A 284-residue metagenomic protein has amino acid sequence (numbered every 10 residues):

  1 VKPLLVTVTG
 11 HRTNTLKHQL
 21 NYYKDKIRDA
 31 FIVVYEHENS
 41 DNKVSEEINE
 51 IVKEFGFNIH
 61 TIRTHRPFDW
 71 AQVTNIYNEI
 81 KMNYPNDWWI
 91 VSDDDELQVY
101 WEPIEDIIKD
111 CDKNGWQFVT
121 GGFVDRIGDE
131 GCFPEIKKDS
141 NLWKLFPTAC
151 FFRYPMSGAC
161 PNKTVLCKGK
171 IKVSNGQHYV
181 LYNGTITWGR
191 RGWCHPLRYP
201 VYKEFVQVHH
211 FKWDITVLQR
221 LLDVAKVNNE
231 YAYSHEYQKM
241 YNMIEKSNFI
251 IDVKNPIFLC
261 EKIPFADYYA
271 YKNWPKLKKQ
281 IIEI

Functional and structural regions predicted by a protein language model:
K2-P3, N86, W116: Local beta-strand N-terminus motif with an aromatic residue
K2-T7, Y22-Y23, D29-V34: Hydrophobic targeting segments
R12-K26: Short, well-formed alpha-helical segments that are part of the catalytic scaffolds of diverse glycosyltransferases
Y22, K26, N78-N83, D110: A generic secondary-structure signal
Y35-N39, F123-R126: Short beta-alpha junction loops
S40-V91, V99-Y100: Active-site-proximal specificity loops/subdomain of glycosyltransferases
W70-N75, Q98-I284: Catalytic-site signature of metal-activated, phosphate-bearing donor transferases, centered on the GT-A/GT-A-like
D94: Active-site neighborhood of glycoside hydrolase catalytic domains
